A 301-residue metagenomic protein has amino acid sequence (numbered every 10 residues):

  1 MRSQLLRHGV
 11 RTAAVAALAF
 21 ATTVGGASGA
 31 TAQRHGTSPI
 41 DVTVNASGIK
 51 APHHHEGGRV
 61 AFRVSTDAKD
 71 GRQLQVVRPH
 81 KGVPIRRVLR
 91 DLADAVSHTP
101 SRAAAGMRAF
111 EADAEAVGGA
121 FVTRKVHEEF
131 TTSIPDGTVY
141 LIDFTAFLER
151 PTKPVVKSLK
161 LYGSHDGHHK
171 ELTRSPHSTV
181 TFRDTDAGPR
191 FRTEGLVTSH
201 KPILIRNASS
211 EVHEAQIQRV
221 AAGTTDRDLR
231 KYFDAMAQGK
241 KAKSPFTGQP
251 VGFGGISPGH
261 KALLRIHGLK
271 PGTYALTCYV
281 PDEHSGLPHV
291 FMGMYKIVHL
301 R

Functional and structural regions predicted by a protein language model:
M1-A32: Secretory targeting and sorting signals
R34-G36: N-terminal, intrinsically disordered, basic low-complexity segments enriched in Arg/Pro/Ser/Thr
S38-G57, A61-V77, A112-G188, E194-T198 (+2 more regions): Extracellular/periplasmic metallocenter environments
T66-H98, H200, R206-M236: Contiguous segments within soluble domain cores/interaction surfaces
P84-P135, T225-H267, K296, L300: Extracytoplasmic beta-sandwich strand-turn segments characteristic of Greek-key/jelly-roll folds
F191-R192, I203: Generic recognition of flexible, low-complexity loop/linker segments
L204-I205, G268: Non-catalytic alpha-helical scaffold/packing segments enriched in small hydrophobic residues
